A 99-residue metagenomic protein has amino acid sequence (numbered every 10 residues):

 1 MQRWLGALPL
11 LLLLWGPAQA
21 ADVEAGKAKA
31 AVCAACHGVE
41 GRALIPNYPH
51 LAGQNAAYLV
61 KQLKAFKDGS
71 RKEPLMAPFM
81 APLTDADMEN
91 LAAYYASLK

Functional and structural regions predicted by a protein language model:
Q2-L10: Sec-dependent signal peptide recognition, specifically the positively charged N-region followed immediately by
L12-A30, V39, L44-N47, V60 (+2 more regions): Electrostatic cytochrome c docking/interface patches
P17, V23, A56, D85-M88: Residues at or immediately preceding the N-termini of alpha-helices
A30-C33, E73-M76, M88: A general structural signal for well-ordered alpha-helical segments in protein cores
C33-V39, L91: The canonical Cys-X-X-Cys-His
L44-L83: N-terminal, post-signal-peptide region of Sec/Tat-exported proteins
Q62, M80-K99: C-terminal capping alpha-helices of c-type cytochrome domains
